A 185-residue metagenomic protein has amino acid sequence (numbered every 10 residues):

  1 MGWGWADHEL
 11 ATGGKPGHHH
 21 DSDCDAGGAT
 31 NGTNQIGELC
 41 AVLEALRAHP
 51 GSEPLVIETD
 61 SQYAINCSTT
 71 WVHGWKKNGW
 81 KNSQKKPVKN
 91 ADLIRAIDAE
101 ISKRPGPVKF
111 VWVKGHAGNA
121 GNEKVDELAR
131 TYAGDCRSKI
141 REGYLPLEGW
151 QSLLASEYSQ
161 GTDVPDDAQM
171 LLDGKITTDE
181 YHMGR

Functional and structural regions predicted by a protein language model:
M1-I36, C40, E44-H49, T131-A133 (+2 more regions): RNase H-like nuclease fold core
A6-H8, N119, L147: Short, electropositive, low-hydrophobicity segments enriched in small/polar residues
G17-C24, A91-A96, Y144-Q151: Low-complexity, flexible helical/coil segments
V42-E123, G149: RNase H catalytic domain
P87, R130-L147: Acidic, His- and aromatic-enriched active-site or binding-groove loops in soluble protein domains that engage sugars
E123-T131: Short, surface-exposed amphipathic charged segments that create phosphate/polyanion-binding patches used for binding
I140-W150, S156-G161: Metal-centered catalytic cores of metalloenzymes
